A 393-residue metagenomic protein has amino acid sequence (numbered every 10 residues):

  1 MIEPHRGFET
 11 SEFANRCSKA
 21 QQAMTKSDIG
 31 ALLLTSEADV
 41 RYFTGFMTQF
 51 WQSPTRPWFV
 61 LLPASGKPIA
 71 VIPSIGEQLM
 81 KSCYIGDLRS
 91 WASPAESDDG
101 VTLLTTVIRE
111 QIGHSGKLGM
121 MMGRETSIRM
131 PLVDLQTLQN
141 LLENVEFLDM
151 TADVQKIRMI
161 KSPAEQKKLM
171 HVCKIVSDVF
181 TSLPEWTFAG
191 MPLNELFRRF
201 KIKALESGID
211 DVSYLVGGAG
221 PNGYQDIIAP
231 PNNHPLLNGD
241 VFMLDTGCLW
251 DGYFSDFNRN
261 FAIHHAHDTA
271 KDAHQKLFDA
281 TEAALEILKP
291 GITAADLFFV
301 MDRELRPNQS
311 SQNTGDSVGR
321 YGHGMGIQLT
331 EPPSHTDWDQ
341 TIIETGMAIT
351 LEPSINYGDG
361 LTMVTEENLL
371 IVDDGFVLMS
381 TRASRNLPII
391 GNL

Functional and structural regions predicted by a protein language model:
M1-L393: Active-site neighborhoods and metal-handling regions in enzymes and metal-associated proteins
